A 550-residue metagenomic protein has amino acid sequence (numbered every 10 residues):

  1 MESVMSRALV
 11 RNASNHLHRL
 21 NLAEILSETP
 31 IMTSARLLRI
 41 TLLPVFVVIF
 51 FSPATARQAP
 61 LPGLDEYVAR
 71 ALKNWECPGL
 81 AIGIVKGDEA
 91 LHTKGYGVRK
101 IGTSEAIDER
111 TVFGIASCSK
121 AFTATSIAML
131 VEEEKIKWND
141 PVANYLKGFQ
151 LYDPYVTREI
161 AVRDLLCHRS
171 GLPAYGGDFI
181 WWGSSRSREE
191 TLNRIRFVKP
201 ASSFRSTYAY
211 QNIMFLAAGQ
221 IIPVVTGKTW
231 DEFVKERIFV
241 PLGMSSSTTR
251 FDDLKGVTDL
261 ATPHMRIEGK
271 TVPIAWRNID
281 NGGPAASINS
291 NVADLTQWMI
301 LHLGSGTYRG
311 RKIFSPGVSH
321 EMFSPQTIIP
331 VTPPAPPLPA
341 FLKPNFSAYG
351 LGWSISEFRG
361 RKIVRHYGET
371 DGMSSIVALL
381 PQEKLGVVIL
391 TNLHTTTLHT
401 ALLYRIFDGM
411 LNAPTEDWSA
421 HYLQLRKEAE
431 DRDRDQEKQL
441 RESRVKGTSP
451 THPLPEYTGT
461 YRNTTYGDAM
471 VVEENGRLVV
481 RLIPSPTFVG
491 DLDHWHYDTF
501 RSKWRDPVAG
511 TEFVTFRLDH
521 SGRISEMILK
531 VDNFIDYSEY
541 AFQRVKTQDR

Functional and structural regions predicted by a protein language model:
E2-V4, A8-A13, A23-E24, E28: Acidic, Ala/Val/Gly-enriched low-complexity intrinsically disordered segments
H16-H18: Low-complexity, intrinsically disordered or signal/transmembrane-proximal segments
N21-L38, L43-I107, V112-F113, M129-K137 (+9 more regions): N-terminal leader/targeting segments and the immediately adjacent pre-domain N-terminus
R57-K94, P223-E236, V240, T258 (+2 more regions): Catalytic loop of the DD-peptidase/beta-lactamase superfamily, centered on the K-T-G motif and neighboring
G63, G79, I101, E109 (+7 more regions): Active-site helix/loop module of the DD-peptidase/beta-lactamase fold, centered on the serine-lysine SxxK catalytic
T103-I107, R194-A201, I274-N281: Short glycine/proline-rich turn/loop motifs
V112-G114, Q150-D153, D178-W182, S203-T207 (+4 more regions): Second-shell loop/turn segments in exported
A161, I213-M214: Mid-domain, small-residue-enriched loop/turn segments at the edges of structured enzyme/sensor domains
